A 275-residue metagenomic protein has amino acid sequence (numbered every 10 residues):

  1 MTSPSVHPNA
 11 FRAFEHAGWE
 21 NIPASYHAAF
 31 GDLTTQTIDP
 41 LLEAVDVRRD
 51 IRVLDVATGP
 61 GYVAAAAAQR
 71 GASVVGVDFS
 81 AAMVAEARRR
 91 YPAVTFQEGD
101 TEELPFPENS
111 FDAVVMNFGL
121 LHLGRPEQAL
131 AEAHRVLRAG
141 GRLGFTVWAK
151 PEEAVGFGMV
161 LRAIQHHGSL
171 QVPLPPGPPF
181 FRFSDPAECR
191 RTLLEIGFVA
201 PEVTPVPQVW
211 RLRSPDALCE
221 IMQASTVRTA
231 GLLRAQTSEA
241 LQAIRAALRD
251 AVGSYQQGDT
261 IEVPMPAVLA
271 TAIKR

Functional and structural regions predicted by a protein language model:
T2-I51, Y62-A66, M83-E86, R90 (+1 more regions): Conserved class I S-adenosyl-L-methionine
H7-P8, E15, P60-Y62, F180-R275: Conserved Class I S-adenosyl-L-methionine
R52-L104, A113, Q128: Class I SAM-dependent methyltransferase SAM/SAH-binding core
D112-E127, A149: A short SAM/SAH-binding and catalytic strip from SAM-dependent methyltransferases
E127, H134-S214, T229: Conserved catalytic/acceptor-binding region of the Class I
